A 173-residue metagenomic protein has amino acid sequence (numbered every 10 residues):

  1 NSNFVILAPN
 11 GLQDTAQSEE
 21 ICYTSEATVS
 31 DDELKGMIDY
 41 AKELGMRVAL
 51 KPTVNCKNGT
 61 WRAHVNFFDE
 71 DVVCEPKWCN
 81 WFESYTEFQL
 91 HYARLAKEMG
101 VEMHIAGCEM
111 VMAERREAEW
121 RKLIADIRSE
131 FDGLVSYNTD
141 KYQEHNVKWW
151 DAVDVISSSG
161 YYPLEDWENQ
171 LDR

Functional and structural regions predicted by a protein language model:
N3-E19, D32-A113: Substrate-binding cleft and catalytic face of glycoside hydrolase catalytic domains, especially the flexible beta-alpha
Q17-E26, E168-L171: Short, flexible/disordered intra-domain loops and linkers
Y23-T24, N66-D69, L123, V153-I156: Short, hinge-like loop/turn segments at secondary-structure boundaries
T24-V29, N80: Short coil/turn segments at secondary-structure boundaries
V29-D31, G36-R47, K51, S129 (+2 more regions): Glycoside hydrolase catalytic-domain groove-lining segments
K57-G59, E117, W167: Short, function-defining helix-loop hinge/capping sites that tune catalysis or transport
H64, W81-S84, L123, A152-V153 (+1 more regions): Enriched - but not universal
F88, E98, M103, E114-Y137: Active-site neighborhood of glycoside hydrolase catalytic domains
